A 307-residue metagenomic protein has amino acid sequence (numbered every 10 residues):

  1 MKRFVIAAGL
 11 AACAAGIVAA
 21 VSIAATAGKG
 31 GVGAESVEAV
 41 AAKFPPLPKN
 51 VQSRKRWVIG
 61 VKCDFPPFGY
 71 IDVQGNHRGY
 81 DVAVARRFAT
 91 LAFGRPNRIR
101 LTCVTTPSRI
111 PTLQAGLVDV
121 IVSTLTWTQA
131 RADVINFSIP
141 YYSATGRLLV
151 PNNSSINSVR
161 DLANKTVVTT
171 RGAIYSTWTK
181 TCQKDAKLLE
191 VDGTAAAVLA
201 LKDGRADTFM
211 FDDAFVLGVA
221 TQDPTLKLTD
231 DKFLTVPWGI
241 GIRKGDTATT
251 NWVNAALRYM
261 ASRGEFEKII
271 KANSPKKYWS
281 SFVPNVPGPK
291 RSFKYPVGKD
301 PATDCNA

Functional and structural regions predicted by a protein language model:
T26-Q74, S155-I156, R160-T166, F293-A307: Immediate post-signal peptide segment of exported/extracytoplasmic ligand-binding proteins
G31-A41, A83-R86, L91, R171-I174 (+1 more regions): Extended ligand-binding regions for polar small-molecule ligands
E38-V122: Extracytoplasmic small-molecule ligand-binding "clamshell" domains of the periplasmic binding protein/Venus flytrap
F44, I99-P111, S154, L189-L199 (+2 more regions): Short helix-initiation/N-cap motifs at beta->coil->alpha
Q74, R86-N97, Y175-D192, A220-T221: Ligand-binding cleft/hinge of the Venus flytrap
R86, T90, R98-D161: Acidic, polar ligand-binding/catalytic clefts
P107-S108, T124-D133, W178-T181, A195 (+1 more regions): A ligand-binding cleft/hinge motif common to bilobed small-molecule-binding domains
Y141-V150, D213, L217-R258, K277-P301: Periplasmic-binding protein-like
